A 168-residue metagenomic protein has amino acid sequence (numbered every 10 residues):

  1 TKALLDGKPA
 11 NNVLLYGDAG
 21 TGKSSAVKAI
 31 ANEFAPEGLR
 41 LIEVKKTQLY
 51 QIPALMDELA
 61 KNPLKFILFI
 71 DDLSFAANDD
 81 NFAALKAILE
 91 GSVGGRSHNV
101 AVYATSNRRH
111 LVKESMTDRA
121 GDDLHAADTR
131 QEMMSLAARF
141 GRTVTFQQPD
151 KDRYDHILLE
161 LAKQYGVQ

Functional and structural regions predicted by a protein language model:
T1-A3: N-terminal pre-Walker A segment at the start of P-loop NTPase domains
L5, P9-I42, L55-K61: Walker A/P-loop
N11, L39-R40, P63-I67, R96-Y103: Loop/turn-to-beta-strand initiation segments
G20-T21, T47-Y50, L73-A76, V102 (+2 more regions): Conserved nucleotide-binding/hydrolysis micro-motifs of P-loop NTPases
T47-L73, A83-G94, A127-Q131: Conserved alpha-helical scaffold flanking the Walker A/P-loop in AAA+ ATPase domains
D57-K61, A77-D123: Conserved catalytic/switch belt of AAA+ P-loop NTPases
R119-G121, P149, H156-V167: Conserved AAA+ ATPase "sensor/coupling" helix adjacent to the nucleotide-binding pocket
D122-M134, G141-D155: Conserved AAA+ ATPase "SRH/arginine-finger" region at the nucleotide-binding site
